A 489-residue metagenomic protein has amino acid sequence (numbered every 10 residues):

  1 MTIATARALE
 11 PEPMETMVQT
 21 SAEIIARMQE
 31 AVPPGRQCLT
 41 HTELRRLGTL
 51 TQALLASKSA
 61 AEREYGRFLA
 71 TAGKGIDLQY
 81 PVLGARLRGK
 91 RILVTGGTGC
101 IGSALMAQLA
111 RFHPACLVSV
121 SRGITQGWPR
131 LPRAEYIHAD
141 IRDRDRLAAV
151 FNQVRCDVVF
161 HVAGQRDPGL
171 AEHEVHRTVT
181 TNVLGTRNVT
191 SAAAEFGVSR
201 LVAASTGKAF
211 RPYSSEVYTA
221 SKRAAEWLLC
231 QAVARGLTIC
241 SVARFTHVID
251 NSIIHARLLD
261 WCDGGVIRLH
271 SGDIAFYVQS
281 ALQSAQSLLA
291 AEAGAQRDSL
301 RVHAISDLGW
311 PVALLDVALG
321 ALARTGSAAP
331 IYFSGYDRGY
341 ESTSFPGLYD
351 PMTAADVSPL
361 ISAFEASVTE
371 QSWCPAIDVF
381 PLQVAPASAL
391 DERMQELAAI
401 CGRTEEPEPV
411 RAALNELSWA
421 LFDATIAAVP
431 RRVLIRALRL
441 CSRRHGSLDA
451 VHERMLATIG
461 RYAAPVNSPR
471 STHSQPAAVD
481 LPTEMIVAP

Functional and structural regions predicted by a protein language model:
M1-R91, A412-P489: Non-catalytic terminal and boundary segments that flank Rossmann-like NAD(P)-dependent oxidoreductase
G84-F112: N-terminal Rossmann NAD(P)H-binding glycine-rich loop of SDR-like oxidoreductase domains
P114, F151, R155-F160, P168 (+1 more regions): Proline-aspartate-enriched helix->loop->beta-strand connector
P114-Q126: Conserved glycine-rich Rossmann-like NAD(P)H-binding loop of the short-chain dehydrogenase/reductase
I137-V158: Conserved Rossmann-fold cofactor-binding substructure of NAD(P)-dependent oxidoreductases
H161, H173-H176, T180, L184-E226 (+1 more regions): Conserved Rossmann-fold NAD(P)-dependent oxidoreductase catalytic core, especially the SDR/UDP-sugar
V217-Q296, P311-T325: NAD(P)-dependent short-chain dehydrogenase/reductase
G294-P386: Mid/C-terminal beta-alpha module of Rossmann-like enzyme folds, strongest in SDR-family dehydrogenases/epimerases
